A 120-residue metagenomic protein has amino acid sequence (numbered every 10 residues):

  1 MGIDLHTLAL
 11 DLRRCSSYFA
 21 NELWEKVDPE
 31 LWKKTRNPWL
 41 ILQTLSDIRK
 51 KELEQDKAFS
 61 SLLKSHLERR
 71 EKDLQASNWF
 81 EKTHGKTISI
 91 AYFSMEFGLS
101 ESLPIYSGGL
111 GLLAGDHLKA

Functional and structural regions predicted by a protein language model:
M1-A120: Catalytic cores of glycan-processing enzymes that make or break glycosidic bonds
